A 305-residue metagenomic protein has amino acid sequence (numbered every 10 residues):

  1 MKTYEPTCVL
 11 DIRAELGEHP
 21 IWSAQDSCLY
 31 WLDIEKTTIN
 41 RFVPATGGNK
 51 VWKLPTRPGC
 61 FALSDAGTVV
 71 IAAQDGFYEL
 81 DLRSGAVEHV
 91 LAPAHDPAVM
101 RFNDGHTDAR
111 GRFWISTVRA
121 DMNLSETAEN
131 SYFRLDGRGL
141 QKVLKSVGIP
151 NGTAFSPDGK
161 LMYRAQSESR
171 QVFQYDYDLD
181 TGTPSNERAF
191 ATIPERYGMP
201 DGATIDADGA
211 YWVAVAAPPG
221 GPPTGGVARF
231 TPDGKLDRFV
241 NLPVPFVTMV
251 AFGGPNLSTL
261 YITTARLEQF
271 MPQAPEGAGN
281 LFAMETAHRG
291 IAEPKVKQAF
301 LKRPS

Functional and structural regions predicted by a protein language model:
E5-D11, G47-K53, E88-H95, G139-K145 (+2 more regions): A short beta-strand motif characteristic of beta-propeller blades
I12-D26, P55-V70, H95-R112, V143-M162 (+4 more regions): Beta-rich, blade/repeat-based domains predominating in secreted/periplasmic proteins but also intracellular
S23-A24, L29-I34, V70-D75, F113-L124 (+3 more regions): Conserved beta-strand positions in repeat-built beta-propeller and related beta-rich domains
T38-N40, G76-Y78, N130-F133, Q171-F173 (+2 more regions): A short loop-to-beta-strand structural motif that recurs across blades of beta-propeller domains
P44, G48-N49, D65-G67, L82-R83 (+6 more regions): Flexible "stalk/tail and boundary" regions
V87-V143: Hydrophobic alpha-helical segments and helix pairs
Y175-T183, T286-I291: Short loop/turn segments immediately following beta-strands, especially the blade-tip and inter-blade linker loops
A251-S305: Blade-level signature of beta-propeller repeat domains, shared across WD40, Kelch, NHL, RCC1 and BNR/Asp-box propellers
